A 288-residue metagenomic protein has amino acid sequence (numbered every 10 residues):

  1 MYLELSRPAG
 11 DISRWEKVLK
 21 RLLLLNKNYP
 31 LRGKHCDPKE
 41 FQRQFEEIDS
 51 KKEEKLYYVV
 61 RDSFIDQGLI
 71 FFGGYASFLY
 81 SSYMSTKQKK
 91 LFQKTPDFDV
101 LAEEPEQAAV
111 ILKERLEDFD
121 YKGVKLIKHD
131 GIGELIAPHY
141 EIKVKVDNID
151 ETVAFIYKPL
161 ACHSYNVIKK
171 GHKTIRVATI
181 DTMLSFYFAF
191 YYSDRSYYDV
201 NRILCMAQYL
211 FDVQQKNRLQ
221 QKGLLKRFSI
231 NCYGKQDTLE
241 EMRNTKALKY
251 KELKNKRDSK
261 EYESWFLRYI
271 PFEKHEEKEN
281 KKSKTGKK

Functional and structural regions predicted by a protein language model:
M1, G171-Y192: Phosphate-handling catalytic interfaces
Y2-E54, K278-K282: N-terminal regions immediately upstream of nucleotidyltransferase
W15-L19, V167-R176: C-terminal auxiliary extensions adjacent to catalytic cores
E54-E106: Active-site nucleotide-donor binding segment shared across nucleotidyl transfer reactions
S63, P105-F119: Amphipathic alpha-helical segments
R115-S164: Conserved catalytic core of two-metal-ion nucleotidyltransferases
N148, L160, I180-F188, R195-I203 (+3 more regions): Long, C-terminal catalytic modules of enzymes
D212-K284, K288: C-terminal, non-catalytic extensions of nucleic-acid polymerases
